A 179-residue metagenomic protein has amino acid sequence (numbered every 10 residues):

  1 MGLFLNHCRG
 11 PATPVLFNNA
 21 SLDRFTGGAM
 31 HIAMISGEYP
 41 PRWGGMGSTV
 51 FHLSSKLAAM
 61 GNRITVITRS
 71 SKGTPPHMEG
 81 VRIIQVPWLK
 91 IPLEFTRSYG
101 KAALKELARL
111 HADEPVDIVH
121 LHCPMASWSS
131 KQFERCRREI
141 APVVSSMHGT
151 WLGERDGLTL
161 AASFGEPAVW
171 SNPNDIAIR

Functional and structural regions predicted by a protein language model:
L3, L16-G73, E79-Q85, E114 (+1 more regions): N-terminal subdomain of nucleotide-sugar transferases
P41, S127-W128: Short glycine-rich, flexible loops that bind phosphorylated cofactors or substrates
G47, P76-G80, F95-T96, K131-F133 (+1 more regions): Short aromatic-enriched loop/helix-cap "lid" or pocket-rim segments at secondary-structure transitions that line
V81-H111, F164-I176: A short, charged, and often flexible helix/loop element on the N-terminal side of the glycosyltransferase catalytic
D117-I118: Structural motif
L121-S127, M147: Short His-centered aromatic/hydrophobic patch
A141-R179: Acceptor-binding helix/loop patch of EC 2.4 sugar-transfer enzymes, predominantly nucleotide-sugar-dependent
